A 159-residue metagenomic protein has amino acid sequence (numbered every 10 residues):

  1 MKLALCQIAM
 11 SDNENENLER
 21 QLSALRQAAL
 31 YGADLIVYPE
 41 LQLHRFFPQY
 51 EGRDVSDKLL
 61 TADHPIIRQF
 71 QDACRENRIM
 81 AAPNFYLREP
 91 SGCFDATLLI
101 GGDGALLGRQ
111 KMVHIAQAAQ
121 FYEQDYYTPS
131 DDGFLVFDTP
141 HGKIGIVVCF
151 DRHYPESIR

Functional and structural regions predicted by a protein language model:
M1-L5: Extreme N-terminal starter segment of soluble prokaryotic enzymes
Q7-E14: Short polar catalytic/cofactor-binding loops
A9, Q42, Y86-L87, D151-H153: Catalytic metal-binding/acid-base residues of hydrolase active sites
S11, R68, P155: Glycine-rich phosphate-binding loop at the start of an alpha helix
E14, S23-G102, R109: Cys-nucleophile CN-hydrolase/nitrilase-fold catalytic domain and related Cys-dependent amidase chemistry that acts on
E16, A62-P65, T128-P129, H153: Short secondary-structure boundary/capping elements
E16-Q27, R152-R159: Short, acidic/polar
R88-R159: Active-site catalytic loop in hydrolytic enzyme cores
